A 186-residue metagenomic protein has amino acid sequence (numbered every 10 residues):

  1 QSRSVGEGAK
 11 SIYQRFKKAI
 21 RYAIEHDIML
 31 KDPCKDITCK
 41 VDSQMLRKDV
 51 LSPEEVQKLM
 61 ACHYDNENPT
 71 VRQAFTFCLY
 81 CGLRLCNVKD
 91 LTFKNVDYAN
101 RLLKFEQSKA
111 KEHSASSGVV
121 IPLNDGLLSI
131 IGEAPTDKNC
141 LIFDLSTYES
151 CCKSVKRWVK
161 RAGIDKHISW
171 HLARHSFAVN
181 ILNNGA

Functional and structural regions predicted by a protein language model:
Q1, F143-D144, W170: A Lys/Arg-rich helix-loop hairpin that forms a DNA/phosphate-binding surface
Q1-S4, A19-R21: Basic/aromatic-enriched alpha-helical hairpins
G6-Q14, E25, M29-L85, K89: Basic, Lys/Arg- and aromatic-enriched nucleic-acid-binding interface segment
E7, T76, Y80-N87, R157 (+1 more regions): C-terminal catalytic core of tyrosine-transesterase DNA break-rejoin enzymes
A19-I24, I131-A134, I181, G185: Hydrophobic recognition helices of helix-based DNA-binding modules
D36-C39, P53-E55, D90-G132: Conserved tyrosine-mediated DNA breakage-rejoining catalytic core shared by Y-recombinases
T70-R72, Y148-E149, D165-G185: Short basic/aromatic active-site micro-motif
N124-D165: Active-site/catalytic core of tyrosine-dependent DNA strand-transfer enzymes
